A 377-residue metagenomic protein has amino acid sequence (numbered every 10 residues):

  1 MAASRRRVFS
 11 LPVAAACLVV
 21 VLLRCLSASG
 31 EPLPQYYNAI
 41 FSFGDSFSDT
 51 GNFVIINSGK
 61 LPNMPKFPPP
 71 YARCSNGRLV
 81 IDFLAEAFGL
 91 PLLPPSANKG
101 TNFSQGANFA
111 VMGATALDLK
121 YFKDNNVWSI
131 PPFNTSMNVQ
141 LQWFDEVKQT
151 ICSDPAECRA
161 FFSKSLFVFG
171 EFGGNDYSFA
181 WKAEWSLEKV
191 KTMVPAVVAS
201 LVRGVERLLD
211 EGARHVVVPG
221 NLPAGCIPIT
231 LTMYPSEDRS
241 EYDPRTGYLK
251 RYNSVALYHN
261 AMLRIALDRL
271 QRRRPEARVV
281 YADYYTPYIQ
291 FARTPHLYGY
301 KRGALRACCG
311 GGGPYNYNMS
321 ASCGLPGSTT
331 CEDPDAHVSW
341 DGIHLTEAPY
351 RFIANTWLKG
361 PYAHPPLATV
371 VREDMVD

Functional and structural regions predicted by a protein language model:
A2-D377: Conserved active-site regions of diverse hydrolases
